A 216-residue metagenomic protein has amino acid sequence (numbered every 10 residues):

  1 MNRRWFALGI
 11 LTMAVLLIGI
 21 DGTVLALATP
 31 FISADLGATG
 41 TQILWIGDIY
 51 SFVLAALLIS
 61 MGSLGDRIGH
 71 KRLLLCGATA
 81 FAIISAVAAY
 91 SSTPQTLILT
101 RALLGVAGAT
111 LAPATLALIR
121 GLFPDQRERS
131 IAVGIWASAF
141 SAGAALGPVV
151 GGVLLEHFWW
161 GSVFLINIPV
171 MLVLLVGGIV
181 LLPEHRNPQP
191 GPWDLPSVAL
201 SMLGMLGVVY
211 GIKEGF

Functional and structural regions predicted by a protein language model:
M1-V180: Transmembrane-helix bundle of Major Facilitator Superfamily
E156-F216: Hydrophobic transmembrane-helix bundles of small-molecule transporters
